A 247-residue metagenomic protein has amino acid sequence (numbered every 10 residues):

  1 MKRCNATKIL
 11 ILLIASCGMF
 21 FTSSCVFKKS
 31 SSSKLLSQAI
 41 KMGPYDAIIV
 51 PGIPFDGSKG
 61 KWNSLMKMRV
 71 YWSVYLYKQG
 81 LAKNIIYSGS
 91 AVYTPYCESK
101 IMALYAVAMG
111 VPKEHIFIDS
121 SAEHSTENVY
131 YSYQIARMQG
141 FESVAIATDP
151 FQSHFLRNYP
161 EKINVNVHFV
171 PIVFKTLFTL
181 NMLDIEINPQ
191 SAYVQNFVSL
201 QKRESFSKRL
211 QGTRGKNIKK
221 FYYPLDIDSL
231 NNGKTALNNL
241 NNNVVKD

Functional and structural regions predicted by a protein language model:
K2-I11: Bacterial N-terminal signal peptides that target proteins for export
I11-F20: Bacterial N-terminal signal peptides
C25-A47, P51-D56, K113, Y133-D247: Extended hydrophobic blocks
F55-N63, I86-Y93, F117-A122, F141-A145: Second-shell loop/turn segments in exported
S58-G60, P95, S125-V129, H154-L156: Extracytoplasmic/secreted cell-surface and envelope-processing proteins
G60-Y77, L81-A108, Y131: Membrane-embedded segments
Y87-C97, E123-H124, Q152-S153, L177: Acidic helix-start/capping segments at beta-turn-to-alpha-helix junctions
A108-T126: Conserved nucleotide-cofactor-binding alpha/beta core module
